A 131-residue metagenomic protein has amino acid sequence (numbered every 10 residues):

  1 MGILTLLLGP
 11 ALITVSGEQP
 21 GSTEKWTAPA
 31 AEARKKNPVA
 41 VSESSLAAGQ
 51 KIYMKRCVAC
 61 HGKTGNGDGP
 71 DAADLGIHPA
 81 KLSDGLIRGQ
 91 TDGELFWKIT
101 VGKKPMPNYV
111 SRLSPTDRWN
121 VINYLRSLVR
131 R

Functional and structural regions predicted by a protein language model:
G2-A11: Bacterial N-terminal signal peptides
T14-Q19: Boundary of Sec targeting at the N-terminus
G21-I52: Electrostatic cytochrome c docking/interface patches
P38-V39, T64, K81, P105-N108: Conserved beta-strand positions that form and line the central face of beta-propeller blades
E43-N66, A72, L95-V101: Sequence/structural segment immediately N-terminal to covalent heme-attachment motifs in c-type and related
N66-G67, P115: Short, non-ligating residues that shape and space the ligands of small metal-coordination modules and catalytic
I77-E94, Y109-R118: Electron-transfer interface patches adjacent to heme c in soluble/periplasmic c-type cytochromes and di-/multiheme
W97-K104, V110-R131: C-terminal capping alpha-helices of c-type cytochrome domains
